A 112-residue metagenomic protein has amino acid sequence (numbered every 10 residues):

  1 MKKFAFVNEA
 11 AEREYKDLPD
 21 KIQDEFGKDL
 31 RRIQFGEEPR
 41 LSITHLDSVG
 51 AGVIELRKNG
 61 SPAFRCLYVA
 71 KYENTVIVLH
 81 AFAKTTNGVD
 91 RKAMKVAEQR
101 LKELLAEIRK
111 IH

Functional and structural regions predicted by a protein language model:
M1-A63, Y72-V76, T85-H112: Basic, Lys/Arg-enriched alpha-helical interface segments
L67: Short, surface-exposed charged micro-motifs
L79: Conserved catalytic cores of phosphodiester-cleaving nucleases, focusing on short active-site segments
